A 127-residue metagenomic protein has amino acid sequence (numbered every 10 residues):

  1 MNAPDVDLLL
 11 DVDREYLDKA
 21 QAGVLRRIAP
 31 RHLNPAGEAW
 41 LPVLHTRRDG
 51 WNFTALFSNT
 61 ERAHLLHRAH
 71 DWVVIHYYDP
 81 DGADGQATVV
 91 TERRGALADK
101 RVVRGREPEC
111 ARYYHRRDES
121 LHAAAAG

Functional and structural regions predicted by a protein language model:
N2-G127: Structure-specific DNA junction-binding interface
